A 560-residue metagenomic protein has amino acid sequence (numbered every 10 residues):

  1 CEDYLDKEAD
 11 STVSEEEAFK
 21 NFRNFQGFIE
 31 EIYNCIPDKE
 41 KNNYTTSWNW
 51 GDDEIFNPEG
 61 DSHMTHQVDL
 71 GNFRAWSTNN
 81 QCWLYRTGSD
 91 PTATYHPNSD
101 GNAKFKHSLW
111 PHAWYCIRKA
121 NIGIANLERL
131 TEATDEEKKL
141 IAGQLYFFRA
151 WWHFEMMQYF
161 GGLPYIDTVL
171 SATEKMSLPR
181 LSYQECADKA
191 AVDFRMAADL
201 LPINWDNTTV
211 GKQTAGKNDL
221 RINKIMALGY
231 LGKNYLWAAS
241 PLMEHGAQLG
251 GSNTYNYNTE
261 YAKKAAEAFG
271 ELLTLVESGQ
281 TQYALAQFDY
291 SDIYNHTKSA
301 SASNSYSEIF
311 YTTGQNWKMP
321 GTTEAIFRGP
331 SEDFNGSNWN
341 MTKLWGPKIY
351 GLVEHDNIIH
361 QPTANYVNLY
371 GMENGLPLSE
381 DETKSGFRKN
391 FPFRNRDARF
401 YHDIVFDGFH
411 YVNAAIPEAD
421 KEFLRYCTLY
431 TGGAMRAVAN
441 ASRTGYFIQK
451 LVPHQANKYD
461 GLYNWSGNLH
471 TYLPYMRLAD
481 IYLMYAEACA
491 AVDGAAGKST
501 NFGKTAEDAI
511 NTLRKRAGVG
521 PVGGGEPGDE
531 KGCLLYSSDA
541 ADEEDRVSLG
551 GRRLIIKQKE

Functional and structural regions predicted by a protein language model:
E2-S77, L163, R221-L228, K233-G432: An aromatic- and glycine-enriched ligand-binding surface/loop that stacks and positions planar moieties
F22, Q26-G27, N34-Y44, Q67-F160 (+7 more regions): Conserved, well-structured interaction surfaces
P91-Y95, S99, D206-A215, S291-G314 (+2 more regions): Surface-exposed intrinsically disordered loops and tails
D167-L170, R180-L181, G229, P241-E267 (+2 more regions): Acidic, serine/threonine/proline-rich low-complexity intrinsically disordered regions
F194-P202, G270-Q280, L513-G518: Long, well-ordered core segments of solenoidal/helical folds
F393-L513: C-terminal substrate/ligand-recognition segments
Y536-A541, D545, E560: Conserved small/polar residues in nucleotide/adenosyl-binding loops
V547-E560: Hydrophobic alpha-helical segments, chiefly the membrane-spanning helices and signal/signal-anchor peptides
